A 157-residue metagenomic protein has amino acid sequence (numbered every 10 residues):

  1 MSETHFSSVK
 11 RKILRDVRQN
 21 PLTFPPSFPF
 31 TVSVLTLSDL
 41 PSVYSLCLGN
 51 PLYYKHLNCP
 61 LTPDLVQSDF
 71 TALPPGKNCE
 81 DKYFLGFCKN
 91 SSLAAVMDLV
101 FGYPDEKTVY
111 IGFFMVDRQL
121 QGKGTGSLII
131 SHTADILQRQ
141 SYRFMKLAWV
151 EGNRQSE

Functional and structural regions predicted by a protein language model:
F6-F30, V34-L40, S45-Q119, I130-H132 (+1 more regions): Acetyl-CoA-dependent GNAT
R118-Q121, E157: Conserved binding-pocket/active-site segment within a compact domain
G122-S127: Glycine-rich acyl-CoA binding loop
L137-W149: Conserved GNAT acetyl-CoA-binding A-motif
L147-E157: Conserved beta-strand-loop-alpha-helix junction that forms the acyl-donor binding cleft
